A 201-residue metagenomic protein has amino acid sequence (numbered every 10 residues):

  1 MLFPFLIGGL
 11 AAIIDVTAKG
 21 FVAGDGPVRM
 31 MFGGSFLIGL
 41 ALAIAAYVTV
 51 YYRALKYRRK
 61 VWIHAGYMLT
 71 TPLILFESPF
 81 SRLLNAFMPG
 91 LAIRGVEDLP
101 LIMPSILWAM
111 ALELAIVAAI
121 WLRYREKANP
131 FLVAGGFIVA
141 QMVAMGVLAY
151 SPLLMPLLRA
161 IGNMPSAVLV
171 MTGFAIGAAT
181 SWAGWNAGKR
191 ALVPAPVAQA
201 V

Functional and structural regions predicted by a protein language model:
M1-V201: Alpha-helical membrane insertion/targeting regions
